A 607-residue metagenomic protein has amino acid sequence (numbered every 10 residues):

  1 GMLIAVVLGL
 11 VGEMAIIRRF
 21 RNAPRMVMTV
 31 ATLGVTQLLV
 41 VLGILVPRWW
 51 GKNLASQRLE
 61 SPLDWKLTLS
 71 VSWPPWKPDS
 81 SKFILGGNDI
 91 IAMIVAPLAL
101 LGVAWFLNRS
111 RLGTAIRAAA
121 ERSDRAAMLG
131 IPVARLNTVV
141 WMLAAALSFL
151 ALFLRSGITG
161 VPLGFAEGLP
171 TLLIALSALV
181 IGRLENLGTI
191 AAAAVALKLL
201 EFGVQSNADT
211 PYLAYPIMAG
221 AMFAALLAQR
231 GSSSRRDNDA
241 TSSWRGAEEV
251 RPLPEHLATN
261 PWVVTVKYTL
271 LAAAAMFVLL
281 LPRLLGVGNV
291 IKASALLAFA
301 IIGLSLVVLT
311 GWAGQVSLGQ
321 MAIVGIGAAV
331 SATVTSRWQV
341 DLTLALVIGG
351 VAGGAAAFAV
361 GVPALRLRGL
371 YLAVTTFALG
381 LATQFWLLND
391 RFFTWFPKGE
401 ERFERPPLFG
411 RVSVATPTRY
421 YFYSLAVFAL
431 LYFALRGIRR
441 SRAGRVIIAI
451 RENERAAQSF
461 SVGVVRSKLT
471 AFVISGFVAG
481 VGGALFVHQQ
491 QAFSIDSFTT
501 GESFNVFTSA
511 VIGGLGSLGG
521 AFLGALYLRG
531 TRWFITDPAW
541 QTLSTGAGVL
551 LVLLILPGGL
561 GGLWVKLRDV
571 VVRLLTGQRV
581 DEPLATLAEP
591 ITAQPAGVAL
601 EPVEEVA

Functional and structural regions predicted by a protein language model:
V6-L10, M14, V41, L101 (+5 more regions): Transmembrane alpha-helical segments of multi-pass membrane transport proteins and ion-pumping complexes
L8-G12, I94-A99, L147, L173 (+5 more regions): Membrane-embedded alpha-helical core segments of multi-pass
L10-R19, A178-L179, S305-L309: C-terminal ends of transmembrane helices
I17-A23, L112: Interfacial helix-loop-helix linkers and transmembrane-helix boundary segments in multi-pass membrane proteins
N22-W76, S80-G87, A134-N137, W141 (+4 more regions): Transmembrane alpha-helices and adjacent helix-loop boundaries
F106-T114, A118-R122, I438-G444, I450: Transmembrane helix boundary and interhelical loop/hinge segments in multi-pass membrane proteins
N186: Active-site helix-to-loop segments that bind/position phosphate- or nucleotide-bearing substrates and donors across
E201-T210: Transmembrane helix-loop junctions at the membrane interface of multipass transporters and ion channels
